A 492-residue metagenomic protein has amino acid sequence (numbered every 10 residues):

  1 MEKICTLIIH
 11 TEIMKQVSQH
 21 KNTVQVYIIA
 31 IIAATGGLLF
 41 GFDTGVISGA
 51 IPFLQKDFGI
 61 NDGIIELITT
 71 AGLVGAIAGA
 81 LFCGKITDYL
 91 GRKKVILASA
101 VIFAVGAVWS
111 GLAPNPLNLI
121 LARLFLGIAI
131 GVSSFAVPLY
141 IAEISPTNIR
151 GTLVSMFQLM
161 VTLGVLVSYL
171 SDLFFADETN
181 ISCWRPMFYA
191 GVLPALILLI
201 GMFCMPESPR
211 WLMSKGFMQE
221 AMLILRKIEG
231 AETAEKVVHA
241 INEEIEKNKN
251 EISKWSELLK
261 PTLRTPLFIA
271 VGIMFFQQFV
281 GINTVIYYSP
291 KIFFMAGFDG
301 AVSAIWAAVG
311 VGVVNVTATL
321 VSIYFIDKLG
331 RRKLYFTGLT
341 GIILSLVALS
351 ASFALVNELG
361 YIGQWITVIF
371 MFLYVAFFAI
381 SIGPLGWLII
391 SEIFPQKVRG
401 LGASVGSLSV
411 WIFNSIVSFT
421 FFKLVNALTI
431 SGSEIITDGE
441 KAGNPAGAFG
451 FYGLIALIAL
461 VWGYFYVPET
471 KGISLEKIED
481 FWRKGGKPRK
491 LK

Functional and structural regions predicted by a protein language model:
E2, H10-R226, E246-K492: Alpha-helical transmembrane bundle of multi-pass membrane proteins
K227-V237, N250: Short intracellular "coupling" helices and adjacent cytoplasmic loop segments at the cytosolic face of multi-pass
A234-E246, A307: Short, well-structured alpha-helical segments
